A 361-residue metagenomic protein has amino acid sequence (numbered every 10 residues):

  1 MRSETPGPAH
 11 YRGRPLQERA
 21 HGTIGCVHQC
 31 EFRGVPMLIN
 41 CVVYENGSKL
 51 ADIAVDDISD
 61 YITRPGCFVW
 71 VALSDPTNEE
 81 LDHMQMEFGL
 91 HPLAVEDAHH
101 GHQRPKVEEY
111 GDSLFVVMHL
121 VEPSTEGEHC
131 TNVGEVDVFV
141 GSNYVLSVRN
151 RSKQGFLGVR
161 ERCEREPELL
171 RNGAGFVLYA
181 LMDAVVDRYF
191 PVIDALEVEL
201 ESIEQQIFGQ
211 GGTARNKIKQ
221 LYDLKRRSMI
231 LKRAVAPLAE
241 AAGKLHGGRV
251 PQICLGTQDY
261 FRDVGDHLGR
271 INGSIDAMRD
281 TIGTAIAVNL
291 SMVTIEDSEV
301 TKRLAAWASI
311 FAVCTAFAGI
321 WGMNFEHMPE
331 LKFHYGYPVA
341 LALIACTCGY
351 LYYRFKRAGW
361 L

Functional and structural regions predicted by a protein language model:
P8-Q17, G22-A277, E330, W360-L361: Peripheral, non-transmembrane regulatory/ligand-interaction domains of membrane transport proteins
G89, D266-L361: Hydrophobic alpha-helical transmembrane segments and their immediately adjacent juxtamembrane loops
